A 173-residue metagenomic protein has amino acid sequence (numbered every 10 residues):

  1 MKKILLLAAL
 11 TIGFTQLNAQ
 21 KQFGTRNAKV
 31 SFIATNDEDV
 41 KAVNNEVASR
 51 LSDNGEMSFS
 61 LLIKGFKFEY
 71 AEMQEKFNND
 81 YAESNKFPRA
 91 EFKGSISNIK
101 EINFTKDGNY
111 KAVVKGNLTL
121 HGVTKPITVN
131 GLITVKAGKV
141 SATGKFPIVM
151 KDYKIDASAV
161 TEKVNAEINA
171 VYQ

Functional and structural regions predicted by a protein language model:
M1-Q22: Bacterial Sec-dependent N-terminal signal peptides
Q20-Q173: Low-complexity, acidic/polar, glycine-enriched regions of mature
